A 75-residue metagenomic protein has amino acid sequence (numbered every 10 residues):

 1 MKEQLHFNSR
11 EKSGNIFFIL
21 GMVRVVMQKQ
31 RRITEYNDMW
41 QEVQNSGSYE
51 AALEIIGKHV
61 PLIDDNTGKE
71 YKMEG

Functional and structural regions predicted by a protein language model:
M1-G75: Long, contiguous binding/interaction regions
